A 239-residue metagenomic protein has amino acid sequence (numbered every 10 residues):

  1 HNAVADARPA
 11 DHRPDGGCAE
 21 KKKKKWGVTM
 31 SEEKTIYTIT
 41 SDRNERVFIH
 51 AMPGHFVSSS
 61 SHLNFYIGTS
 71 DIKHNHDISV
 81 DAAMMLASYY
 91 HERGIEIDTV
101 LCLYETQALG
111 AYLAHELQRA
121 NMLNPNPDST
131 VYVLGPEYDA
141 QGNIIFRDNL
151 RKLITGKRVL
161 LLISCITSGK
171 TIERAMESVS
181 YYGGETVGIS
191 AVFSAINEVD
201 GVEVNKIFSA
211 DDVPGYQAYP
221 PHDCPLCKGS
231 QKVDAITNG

Functional and structural regions predicted by a protein language model:
H1, D11-H12: Intrinsic-disorder-associated, low-complexity terminal segments enriched in Asp/Asn/His/Tyr and depleted of Lys/Arg
K21-K25: Polybasic, lysine-rich low-complexity intrinsically disordered segments
W26, S31-T40, R174-G239: PRPP-dependent phosphoribosyltransferase catalytic core
W26-E96, G239: Active-site-facing substrate-recognition patch
I95-T106: Short glycine-rich phosphate-binding loop at a beta-alpha junction
C102, L161-L162: Hydrophobic Val/Ile/Leu positions in short beta-strands of Rossmann-like dinucleotide-binding domains
Q107-L160, T167-K170, P221: Short, glycine/charge-rich flexible loops or terminal/linker lids adjacent to PRPP-binding catalytic cores
